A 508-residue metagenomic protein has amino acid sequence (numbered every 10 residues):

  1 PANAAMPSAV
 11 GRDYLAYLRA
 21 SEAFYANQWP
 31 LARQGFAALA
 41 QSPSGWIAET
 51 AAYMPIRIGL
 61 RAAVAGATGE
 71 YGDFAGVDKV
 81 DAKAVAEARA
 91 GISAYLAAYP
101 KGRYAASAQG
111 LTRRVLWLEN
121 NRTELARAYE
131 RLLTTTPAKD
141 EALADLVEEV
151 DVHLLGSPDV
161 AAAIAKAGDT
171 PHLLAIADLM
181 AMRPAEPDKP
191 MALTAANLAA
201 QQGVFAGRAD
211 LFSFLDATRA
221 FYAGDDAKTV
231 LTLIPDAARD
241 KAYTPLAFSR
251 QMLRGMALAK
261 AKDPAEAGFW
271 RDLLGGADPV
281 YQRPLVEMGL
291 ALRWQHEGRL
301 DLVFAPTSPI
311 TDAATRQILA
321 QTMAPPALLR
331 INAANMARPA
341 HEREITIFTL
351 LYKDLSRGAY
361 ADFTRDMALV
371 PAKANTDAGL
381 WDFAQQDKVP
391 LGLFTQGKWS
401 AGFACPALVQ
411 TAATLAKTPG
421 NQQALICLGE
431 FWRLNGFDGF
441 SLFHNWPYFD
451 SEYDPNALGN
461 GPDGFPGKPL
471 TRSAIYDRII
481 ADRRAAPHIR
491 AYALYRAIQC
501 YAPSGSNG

Functional and structural regions predicted by a protein language model:
P1-A37, S42-G508: Alpha-helical solenoid repeat scaffolds
